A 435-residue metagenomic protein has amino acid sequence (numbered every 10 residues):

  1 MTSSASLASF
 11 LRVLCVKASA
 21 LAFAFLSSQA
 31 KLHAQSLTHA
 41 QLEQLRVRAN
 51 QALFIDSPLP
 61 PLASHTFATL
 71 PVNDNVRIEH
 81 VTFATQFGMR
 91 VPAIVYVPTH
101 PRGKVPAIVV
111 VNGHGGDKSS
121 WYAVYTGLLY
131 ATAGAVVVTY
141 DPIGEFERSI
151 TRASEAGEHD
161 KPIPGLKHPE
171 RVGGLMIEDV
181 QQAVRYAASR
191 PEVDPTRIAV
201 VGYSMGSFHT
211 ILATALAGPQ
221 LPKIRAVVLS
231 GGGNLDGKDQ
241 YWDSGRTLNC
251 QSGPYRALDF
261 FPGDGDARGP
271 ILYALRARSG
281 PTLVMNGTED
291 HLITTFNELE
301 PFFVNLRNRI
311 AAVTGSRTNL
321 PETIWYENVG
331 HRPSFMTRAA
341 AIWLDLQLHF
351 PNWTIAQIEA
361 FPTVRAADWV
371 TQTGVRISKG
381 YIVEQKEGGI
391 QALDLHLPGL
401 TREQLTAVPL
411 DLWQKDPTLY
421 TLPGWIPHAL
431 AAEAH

Functional and structural regions predicted by a protein language model:
S3-C15: Short, low-complexity, charge-dense intrinsically disordered segments
K17-S27: Bacterial N-terminal signal peptides
Q35-I78, Q86-R90, R307-H435: Alpha/beta-hydrolase-fold serine-hydrolase catalytic core, especially in secreted/extracellular enzymes
P71, Q86, A93-G103: Short beta-strand-to-loop junctions in surface cap/lid or active-site-entrance loops
A93, K104-G113: Short beta-strand element of the alpha/beta-hydrolase
V111-E178, D239-W242: Cap/lid segment of the alpha/beta-hydrolase catalytic domain
Q182-R246, C250-Q251, R256, G263: Primarily recognizes the serine-hydrolase "nucleophile elbow" in alpha/beta-hydrolase and SGNH/GDSL folds
K238-E300, V304-L306: The feature captures the conserved acid-bearing segment of alpha/beta-hydrolase catalytic domains
